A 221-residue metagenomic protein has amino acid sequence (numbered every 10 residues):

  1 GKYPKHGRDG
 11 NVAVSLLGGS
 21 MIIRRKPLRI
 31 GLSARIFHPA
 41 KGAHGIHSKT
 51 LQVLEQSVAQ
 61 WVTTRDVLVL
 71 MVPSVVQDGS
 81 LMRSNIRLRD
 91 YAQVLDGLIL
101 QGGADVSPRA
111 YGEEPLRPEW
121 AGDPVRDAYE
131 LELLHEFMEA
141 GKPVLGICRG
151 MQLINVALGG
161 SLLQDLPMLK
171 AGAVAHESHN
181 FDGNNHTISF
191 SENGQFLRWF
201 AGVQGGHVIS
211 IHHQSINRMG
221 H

Functional and structural regions predicted by a protein language model:
Y3-G7, N11-L145, V156, G160-L163 (+3 more regions): N-terminal beta1-alpha1 cap of cysteine-dependent amidohydrolase-like domains
C148: Conserved G/P- and acidic residue-centered "switch" motifs that form tight phosphate/ATP-binding loops in soluble
M151: The feature captures the ABC ATPase H-loop/switch
